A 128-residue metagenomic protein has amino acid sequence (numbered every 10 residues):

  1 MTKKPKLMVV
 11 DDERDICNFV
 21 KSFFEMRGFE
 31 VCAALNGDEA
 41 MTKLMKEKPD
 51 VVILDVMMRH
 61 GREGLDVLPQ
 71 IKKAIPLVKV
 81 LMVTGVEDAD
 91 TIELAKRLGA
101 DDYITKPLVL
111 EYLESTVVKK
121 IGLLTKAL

Functional and structural regions predicted by a protein language model:
R14-C32: Two-component/phosphorelay signaling modules centered on CheY-like receiver
N36-E39, H60-D66: Acidic catalytic/metal-coordinating carboxylates
T42, L65-L77, R97: Short amphipathic alpha-helix used as the core "switch/output" element in two-component signaling
E47-I53: Active-site beta3 strand of CheY-like receiver
D90, L108-V118: C-terminal output helix
